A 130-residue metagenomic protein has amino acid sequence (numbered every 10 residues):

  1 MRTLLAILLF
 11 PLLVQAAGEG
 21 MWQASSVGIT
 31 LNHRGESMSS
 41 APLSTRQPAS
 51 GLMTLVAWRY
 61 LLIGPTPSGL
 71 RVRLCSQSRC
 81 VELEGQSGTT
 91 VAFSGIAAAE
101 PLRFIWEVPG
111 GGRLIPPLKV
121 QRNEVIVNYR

Functional and structural regions predicted by a protein language model:
M1-L4: Positively charged n-region of N-terminal signal peptides that target proteins for export
I7-L8: Hydrophobic alpha-helical transmembrane segments of integral membrane proteins, especially lipid-exposed positions
P11-V14: N-terminal signal peptide c-region/cleavage motif recognized by signal peptidases
A16-R130: Disulfide-rich extracellular domains of secreted proteins
